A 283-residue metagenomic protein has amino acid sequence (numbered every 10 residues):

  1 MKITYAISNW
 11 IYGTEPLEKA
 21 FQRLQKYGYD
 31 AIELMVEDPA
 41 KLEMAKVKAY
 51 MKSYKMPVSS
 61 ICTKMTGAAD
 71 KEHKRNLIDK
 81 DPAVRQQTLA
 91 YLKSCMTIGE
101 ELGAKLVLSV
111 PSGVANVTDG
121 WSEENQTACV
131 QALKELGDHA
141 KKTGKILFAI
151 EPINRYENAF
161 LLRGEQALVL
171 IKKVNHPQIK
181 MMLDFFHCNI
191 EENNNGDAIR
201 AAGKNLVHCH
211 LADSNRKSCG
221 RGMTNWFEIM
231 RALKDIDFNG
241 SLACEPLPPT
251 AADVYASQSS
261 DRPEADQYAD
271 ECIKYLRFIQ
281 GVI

Functional and structural regions predicted by a protein language model:
M1-T4, I11-G28, A45, E100 (+4 more regions): Histidine-acidic metal/acid-base catalytic patches
T4, P57, L147: Residues at the starts of beta-strands that form the adenosine-phosphate
I7-S8, L34-M35, I78-A83, E123-E124 (+3 more regions): Short, contiguous strand/loop micro-motifs
I11-G13, V36-D38, K64-G67, S112-N116 (+4 more regions): Active-site-proximal loop/turn and secondary-structure-junction residues that shape catalytic pockets, frequently
D30, V36-V130, N239, A243-T250 (+1 more regions): Structural motif corresponding to the early beta-alpha repeats
K46-K55, C129-H139, A198-A201, E228-A232: Catalytic-core regions built around general acid/base machinery
L77-K180, P263-D266, D270, K274: Active-site acidic/histidine proton-transfer and metal-coordination neighborhood in alpha/beta enzyme cores
